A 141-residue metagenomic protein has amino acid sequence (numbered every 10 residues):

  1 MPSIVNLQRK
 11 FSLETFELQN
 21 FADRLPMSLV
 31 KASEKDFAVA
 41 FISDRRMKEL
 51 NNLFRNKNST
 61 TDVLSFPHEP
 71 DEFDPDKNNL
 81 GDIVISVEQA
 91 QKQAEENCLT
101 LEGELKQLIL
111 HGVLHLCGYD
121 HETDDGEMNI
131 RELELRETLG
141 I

Functional and structural regions predicted by a protein language model:
M1-G103, L114-I141: An acidic/histidine-cluster motif and surrounding catalytic segment that typifies divalent-metal-assisted enzyme active
Q107: Conserved SAM/SAH cofactor-binding pocket of Class I
